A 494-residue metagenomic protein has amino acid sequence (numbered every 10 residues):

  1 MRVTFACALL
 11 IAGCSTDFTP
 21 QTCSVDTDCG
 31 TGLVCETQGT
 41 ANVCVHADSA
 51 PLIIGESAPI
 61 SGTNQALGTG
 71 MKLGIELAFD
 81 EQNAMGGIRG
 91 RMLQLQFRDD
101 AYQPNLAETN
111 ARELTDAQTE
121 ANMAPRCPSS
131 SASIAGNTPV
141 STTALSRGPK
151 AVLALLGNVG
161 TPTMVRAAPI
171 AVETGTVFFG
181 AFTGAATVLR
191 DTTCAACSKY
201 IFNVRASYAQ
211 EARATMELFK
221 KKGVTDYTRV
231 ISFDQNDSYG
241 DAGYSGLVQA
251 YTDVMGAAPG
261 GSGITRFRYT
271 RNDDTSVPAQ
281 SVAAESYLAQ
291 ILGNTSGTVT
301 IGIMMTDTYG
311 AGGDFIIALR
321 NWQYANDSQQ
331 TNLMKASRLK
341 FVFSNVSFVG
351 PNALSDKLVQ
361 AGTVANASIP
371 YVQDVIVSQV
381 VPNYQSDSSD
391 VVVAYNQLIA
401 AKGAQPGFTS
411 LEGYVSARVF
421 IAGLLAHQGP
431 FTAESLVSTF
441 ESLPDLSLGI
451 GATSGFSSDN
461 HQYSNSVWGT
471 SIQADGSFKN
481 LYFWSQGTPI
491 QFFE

Functional and structural regions predicted by a protein language model:
C14-D17: Bacterial signal peptide processing site
T22-G32: Disulfide-braced loops of extracellular cysteine-rich modules
T31-A47: Short, disulfide-bonded extracellular cysteine-rich repeat modules
P51, A66-M71, M85-D191, V204 (+5 more regions): Beta-alpha junction/loop-to-helix N-cap segments that form part of ligand/metal-binding clefts
L52, L319, P370-Q373, P444-E494: Solvent-exposed, acidic/polar segments of extracytosolic/periplasmic ligand-binding ectodomains
L52-G74, R98-N105, Q235-D241, Q405-L411: Extracytoplasmic "Venus flytrap"
D116, S130, A185-T187, A195-N332 (+2 more regions): Extracellular/periplasmic Venus flytrap/periplasmic-binding protein
A185, L189, S198, A206-A209 (+3 more regions): Extracellular/periplasmic periplasmic-binding protein-like sensory domains
